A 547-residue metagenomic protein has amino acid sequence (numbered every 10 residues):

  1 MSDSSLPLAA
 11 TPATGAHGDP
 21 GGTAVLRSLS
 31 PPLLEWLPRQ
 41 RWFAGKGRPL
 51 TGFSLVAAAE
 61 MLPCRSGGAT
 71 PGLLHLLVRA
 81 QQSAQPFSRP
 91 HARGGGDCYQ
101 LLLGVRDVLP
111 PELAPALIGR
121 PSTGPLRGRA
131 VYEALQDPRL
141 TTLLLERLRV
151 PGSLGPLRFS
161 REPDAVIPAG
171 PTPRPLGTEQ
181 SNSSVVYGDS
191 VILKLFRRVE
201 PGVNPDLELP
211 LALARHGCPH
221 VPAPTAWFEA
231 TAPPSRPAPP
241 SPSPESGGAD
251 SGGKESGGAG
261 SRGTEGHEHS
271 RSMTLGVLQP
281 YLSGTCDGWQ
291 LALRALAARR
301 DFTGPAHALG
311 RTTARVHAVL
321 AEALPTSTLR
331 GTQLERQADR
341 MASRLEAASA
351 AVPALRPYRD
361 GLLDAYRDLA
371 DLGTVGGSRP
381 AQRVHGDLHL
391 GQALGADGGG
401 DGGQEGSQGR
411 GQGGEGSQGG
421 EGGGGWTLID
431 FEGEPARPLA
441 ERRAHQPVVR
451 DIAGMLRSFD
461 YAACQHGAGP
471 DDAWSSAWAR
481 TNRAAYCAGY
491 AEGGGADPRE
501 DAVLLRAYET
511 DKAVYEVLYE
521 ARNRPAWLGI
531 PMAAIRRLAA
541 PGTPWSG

Functional and structural regions predicted by a protein language model:
M1-P31, S235-E268, D397-G423, R537-G547: Actinobacteria-biased recognition of intrinsically disordered, low-complexity terminal regions
T11-M61: Short Lys/Arg-enriched alpha/beta "domain-start" segment
L73, Q81-S246, D250, E255-E346 (+2 more regions): Conserved ATP-binding subdomain of kinase catalytic cores across diverse folds
P163-P171, L345-V384: An alpha-helical support segment within catalytic cores of ATP-dependent transferases
R174-G188, L193, V316, L369-G406 (+1 more regions): Active-site acidic catalytic loop and adjacent metal/ATP-binding pocket of ATP-dependent phosphoryl transfer enzymes
L209, Q333-A348, T481-R483, C487 (+1 more regions): Short secondary-structure subsegments characteristic of cysteine-rich extracellular domains
G304, T332, A496-Y508: All-alpha amphipathic helical-bundle segments outside canonical DNA-binding/catalytic cores that form hydrophobic
G433-G493, T510-W527: Active-site activation/catalytic loop segments of kinase-like enzymes and analogous catalytic loops in related
